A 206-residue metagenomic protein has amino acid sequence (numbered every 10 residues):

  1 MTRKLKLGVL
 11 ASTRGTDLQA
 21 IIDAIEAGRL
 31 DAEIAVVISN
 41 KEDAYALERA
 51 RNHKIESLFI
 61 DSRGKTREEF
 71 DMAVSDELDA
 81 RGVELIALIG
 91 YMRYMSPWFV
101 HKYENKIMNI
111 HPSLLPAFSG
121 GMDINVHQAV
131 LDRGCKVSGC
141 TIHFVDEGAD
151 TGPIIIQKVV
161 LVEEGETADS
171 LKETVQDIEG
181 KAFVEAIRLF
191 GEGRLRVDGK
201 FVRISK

Functional and structural regions predicted by a protein language model:
M1-K206: One-carbon transfer enzymes
